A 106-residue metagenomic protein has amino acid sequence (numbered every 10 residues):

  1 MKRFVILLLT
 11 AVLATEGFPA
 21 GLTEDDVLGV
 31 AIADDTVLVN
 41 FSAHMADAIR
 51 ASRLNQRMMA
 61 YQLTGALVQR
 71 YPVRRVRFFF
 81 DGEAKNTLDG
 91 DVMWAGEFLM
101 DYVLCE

Functional and structural regions predicted by a protein language model:
M1-E106: Bimodal "functional hotspot" detector
